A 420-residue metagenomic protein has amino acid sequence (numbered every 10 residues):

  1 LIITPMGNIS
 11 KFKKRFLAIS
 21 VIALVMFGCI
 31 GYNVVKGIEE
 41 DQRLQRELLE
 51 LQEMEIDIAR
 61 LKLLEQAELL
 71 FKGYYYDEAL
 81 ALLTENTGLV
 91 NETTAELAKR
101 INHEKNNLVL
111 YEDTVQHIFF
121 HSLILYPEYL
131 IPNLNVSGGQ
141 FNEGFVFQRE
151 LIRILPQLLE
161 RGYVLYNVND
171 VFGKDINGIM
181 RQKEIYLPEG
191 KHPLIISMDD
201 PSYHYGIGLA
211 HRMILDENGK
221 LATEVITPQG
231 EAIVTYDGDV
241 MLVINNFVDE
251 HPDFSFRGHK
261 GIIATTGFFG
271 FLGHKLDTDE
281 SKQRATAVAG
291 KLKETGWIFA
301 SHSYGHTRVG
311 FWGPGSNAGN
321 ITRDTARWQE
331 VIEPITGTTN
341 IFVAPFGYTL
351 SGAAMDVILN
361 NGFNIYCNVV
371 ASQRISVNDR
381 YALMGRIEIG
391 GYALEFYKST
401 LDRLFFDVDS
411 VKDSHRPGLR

Functional and structural regions predicted by a protein language model:
I2-I3, Y32: Short, positively charged and aromatic/hydrophobic N-terminal segments
P5-A23: N-terminal Sec-pathway targeting helices
C29-R46: Sec-dependent signal peptide cleavage junction
E47-K62: TPR-adjacent "capping" and linker segments in tetratricopeptide-repeat scaffold/adaptor proteins
L61-K72: Amphipathic alpha-helical repeat scaffolds
E65, L97-R100: "A position-specific structural signal for the A-helix of alpha-solenoid helical repeats
F71, E78-L89, T94, N102-V168 (+4 more regions): C-terminal active-site subregion of NodB/CE4 polysaccharide deacetylases
D113-L130, L134-N135, G178-R181, L187-I195 (+2 more regions): Metal-dependent polysaccharide deacetylase catalytic core of the NodB/CE4 family, i.e., the active-site-bearing domain
